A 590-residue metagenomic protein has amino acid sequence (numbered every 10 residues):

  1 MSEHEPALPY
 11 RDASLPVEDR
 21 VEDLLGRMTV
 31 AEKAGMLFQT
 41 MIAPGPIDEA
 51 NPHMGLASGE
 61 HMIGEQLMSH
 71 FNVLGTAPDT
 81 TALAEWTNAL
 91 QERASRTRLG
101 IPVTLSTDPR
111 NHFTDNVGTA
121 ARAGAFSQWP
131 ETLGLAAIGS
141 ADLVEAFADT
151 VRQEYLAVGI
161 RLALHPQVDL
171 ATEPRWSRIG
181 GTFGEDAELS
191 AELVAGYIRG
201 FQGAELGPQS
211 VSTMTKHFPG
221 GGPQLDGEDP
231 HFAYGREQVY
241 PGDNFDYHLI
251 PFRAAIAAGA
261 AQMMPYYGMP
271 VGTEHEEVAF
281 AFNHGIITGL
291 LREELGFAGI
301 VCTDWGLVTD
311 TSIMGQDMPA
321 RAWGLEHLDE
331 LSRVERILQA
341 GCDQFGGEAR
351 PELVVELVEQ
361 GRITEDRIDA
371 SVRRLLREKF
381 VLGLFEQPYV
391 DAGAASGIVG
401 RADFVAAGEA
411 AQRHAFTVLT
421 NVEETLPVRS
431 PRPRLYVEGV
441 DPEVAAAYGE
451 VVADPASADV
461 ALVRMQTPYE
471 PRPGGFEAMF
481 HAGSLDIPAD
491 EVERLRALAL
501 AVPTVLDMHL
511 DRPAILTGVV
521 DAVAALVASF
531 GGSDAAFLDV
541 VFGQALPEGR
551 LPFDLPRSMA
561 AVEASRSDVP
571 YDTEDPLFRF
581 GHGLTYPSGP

Functional and structural regions predicted by a protein language model:
M1-A13, E277, W305, T311 (+3 more regions): C-terminal non-catalytic regions of proteins with extracellular/luminal or membrane-system context
S2-P219, L249-Y266, A279-G347, E359 (+6 more regions): N-terminal beta-rich core of secreted/periplasmic extracellular enzymes
T40-M41, P109-R110, D169-L170, T213-G221 (+6 more regions): A glycine-rich phosphate-binding loop feature that marks nucleotide/adenosyl-phosphate handling sites
N51-P52, G242-L249, E326, G439 (+2 more regions): A general structural motif
A57-E65, A395-V405: Long, compositionally biased
R175-I179, D226-D229, E274-H275, I313-G315 (+2 more regions): Short acidic, glycine/proline-rich loop/turn micro-motifs
F218, L225-F245: Binuclear metal-dependent hydrolase catalytic cores centered on His/Asp/Glu-rich metal-binding motifs
Y234-Y240, G272-E277, T311-C342, E352-E365 (+3 more regions): Short beta-alpha connecting loops at secondary-structure transitions that line or flank enzyme active sites
